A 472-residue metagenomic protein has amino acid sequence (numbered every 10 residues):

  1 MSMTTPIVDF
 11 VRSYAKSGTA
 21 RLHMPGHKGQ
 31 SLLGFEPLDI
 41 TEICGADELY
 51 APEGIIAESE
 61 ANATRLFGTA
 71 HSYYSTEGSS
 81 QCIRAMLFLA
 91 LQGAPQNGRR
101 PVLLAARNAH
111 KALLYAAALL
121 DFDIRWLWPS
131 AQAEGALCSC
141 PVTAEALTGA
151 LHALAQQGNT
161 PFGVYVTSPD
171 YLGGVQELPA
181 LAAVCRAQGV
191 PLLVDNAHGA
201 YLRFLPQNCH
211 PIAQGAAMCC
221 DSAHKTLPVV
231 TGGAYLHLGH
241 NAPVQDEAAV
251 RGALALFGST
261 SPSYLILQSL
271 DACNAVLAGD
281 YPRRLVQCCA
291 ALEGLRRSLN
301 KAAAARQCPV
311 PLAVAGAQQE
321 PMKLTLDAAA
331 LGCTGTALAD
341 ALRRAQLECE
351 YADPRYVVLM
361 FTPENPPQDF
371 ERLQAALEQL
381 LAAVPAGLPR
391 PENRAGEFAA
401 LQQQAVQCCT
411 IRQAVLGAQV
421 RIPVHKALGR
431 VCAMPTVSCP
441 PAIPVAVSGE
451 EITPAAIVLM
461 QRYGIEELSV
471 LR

Functional and structural regions predicted by a protein language model:
M1-G54, V190: N-terminal "arm"/small-domain region of PLP-dependent enzymes with the aminotransferase-like
M3-R12, G78-L312: Conserved PLP-enzyme active-site core in the AAT-like
G29, Y171, H224-T226, N241-P243 (+5 more regions): Short, glycine-/Ser/Thr-/acidic-enriched flexible segments
E36-Q81: Conserved N-terminal alpha-helix of the aminotransferase class I/II PLP-enzyme fold
A70-S72, R99-L103, V445: Short active-site oxyanion
Y73, R125-L127, E350: General small-molecule cofactor/ligand-binding pocket signal
N300, A304-P454, L459-Y463: Conserved C-terminal alpha-helix-loop-beta "cap" of PLP-dependent enzymes that closes/shapes the active-site mouth
E467: Terminal helix/beta-alpha structural elements that buttress the NAD(P)+-binding lobe
